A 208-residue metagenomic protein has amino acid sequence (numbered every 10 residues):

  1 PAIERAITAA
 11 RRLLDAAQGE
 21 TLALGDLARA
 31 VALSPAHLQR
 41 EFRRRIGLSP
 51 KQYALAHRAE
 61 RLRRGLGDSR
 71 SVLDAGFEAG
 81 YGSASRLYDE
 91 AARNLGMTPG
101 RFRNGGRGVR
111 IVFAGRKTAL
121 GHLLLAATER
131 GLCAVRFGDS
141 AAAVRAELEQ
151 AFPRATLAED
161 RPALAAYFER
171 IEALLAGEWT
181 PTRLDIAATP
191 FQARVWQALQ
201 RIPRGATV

Functional and structural regions predicted by a protein language model:
P1-A79, S85-V208: Basic nucleic-acid-binding alpha-helical/helix-turn surface characteristic of O6-alkylguanine DNA
